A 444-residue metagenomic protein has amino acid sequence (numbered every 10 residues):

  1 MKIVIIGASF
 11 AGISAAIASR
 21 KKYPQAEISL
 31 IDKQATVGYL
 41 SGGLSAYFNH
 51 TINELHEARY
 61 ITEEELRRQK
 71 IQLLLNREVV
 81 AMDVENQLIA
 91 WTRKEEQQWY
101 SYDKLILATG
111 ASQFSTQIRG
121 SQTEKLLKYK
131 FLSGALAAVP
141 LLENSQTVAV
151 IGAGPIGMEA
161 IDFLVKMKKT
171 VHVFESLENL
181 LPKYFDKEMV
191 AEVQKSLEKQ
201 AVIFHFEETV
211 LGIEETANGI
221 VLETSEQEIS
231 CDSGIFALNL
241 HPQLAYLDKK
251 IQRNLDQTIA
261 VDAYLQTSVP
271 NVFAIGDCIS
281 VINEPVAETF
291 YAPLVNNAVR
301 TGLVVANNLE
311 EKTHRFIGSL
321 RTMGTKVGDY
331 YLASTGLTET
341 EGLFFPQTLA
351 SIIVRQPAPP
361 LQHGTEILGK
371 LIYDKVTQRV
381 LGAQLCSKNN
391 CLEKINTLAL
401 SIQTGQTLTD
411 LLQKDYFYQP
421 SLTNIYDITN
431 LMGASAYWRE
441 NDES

Functional and structural regions predicted by a protein language model:
M1-I71, P155, F163-F185: Beta1-alpha1 glycine-rich phosphate/pyrophosphate-binding loop at the start of Rossmann-like nucleotide-binding domains
I6, Y100-G110, I229-L240, G302 (+1 more regions): Short hydrophobic core segments
I6-A8, R20-Y23, K33, L332 (+1 more regions): Flexible, glycine-rich terminal cap/loop adjacent to redox cofactors in electron-transfer oxidoreductases
Q25-S29, R67-R93, Y100, M167-V261: A Rossmann-like FAD-binding core segment of flavoenzymes
T36, A58-R59, I156-G212, V295-N297 (+2 more regions): Rossmann-like dinucleotide-binding cores of NAD(P)H-dependent redox enzymes
L107-M167, L255, V261-A263: Glycine-rich dinucleotide-binding loop and its adjacent helix/turn
E124-S145, E228-N307: FAD-site-proximal beta/loop scaffold in flavoenzymes
V261, I275-T338, T423-N441: A conserved FAD-binding loop/helix module that cradles the flavin
